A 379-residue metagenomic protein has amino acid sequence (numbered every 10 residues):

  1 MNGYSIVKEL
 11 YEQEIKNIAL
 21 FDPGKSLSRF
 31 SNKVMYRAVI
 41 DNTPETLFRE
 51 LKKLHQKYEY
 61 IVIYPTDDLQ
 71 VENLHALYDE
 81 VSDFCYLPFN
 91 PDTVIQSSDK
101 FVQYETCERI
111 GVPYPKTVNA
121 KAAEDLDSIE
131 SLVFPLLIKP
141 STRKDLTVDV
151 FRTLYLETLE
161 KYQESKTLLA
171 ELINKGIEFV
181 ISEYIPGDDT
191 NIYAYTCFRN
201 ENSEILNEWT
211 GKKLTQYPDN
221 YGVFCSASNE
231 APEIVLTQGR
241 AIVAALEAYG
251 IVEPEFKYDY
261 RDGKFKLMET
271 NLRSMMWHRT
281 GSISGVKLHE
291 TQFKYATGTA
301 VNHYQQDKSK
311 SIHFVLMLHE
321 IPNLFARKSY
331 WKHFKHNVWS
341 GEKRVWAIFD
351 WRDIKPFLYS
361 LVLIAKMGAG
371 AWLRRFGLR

Functional and structural regions predicted by a protein language model:
M1-F89, E124-D127, F357, I364-L378: ATP-binding N-terminal substructure of ATP-dependent carboxylate-amine bond-forming enzymes
V94-F179, E201-N202: Active-site nucleotide/adenylate-binding loops and adjacent lid/helix of ATP-dependent enzymes
L159-P218, E230-T237, K257-Y258, K264-K266: Phosphate-binding site of ATP-dependent enzymes
V180-I181, Y249-E253, N302-K308: Flexible, glycine/charged-enriched surface loops at secondary-structure junctions
L214-S226, N271-G285: Glycine-rich phosphate/pyrophosphate-binding beta-alpha loops
N220-G222, A231-F256: Oxyanion-binding "anion nests"
A244-R279: Conserved metal-phosphate-binding beta-hairpin within the catalytic cores of diverse ATP-dependent phosphoryl-transfer
K294-R379: Peripheral (often C-terminal) accessory segments that flank ATP-dependent C-N-forming ligase machineries
